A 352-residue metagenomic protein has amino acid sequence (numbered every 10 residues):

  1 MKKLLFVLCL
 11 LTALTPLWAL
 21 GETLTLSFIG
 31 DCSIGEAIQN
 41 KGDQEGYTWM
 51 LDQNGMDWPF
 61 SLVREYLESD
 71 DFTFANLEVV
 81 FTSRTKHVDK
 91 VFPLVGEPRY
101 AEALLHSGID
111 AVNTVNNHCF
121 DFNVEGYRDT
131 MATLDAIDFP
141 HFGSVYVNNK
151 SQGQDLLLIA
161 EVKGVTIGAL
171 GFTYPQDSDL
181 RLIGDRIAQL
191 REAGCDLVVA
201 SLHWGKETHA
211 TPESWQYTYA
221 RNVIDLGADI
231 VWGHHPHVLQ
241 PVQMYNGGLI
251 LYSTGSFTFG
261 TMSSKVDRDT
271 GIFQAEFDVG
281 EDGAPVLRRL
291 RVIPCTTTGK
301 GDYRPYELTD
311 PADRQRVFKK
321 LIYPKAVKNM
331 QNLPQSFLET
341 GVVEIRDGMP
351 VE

Functional and structural regions predicted by a protein language model:
L4-T15: Sec-dependent N-terminal signal peptides
L20-E352: Acidic, metal/ion-coordinating pockets
